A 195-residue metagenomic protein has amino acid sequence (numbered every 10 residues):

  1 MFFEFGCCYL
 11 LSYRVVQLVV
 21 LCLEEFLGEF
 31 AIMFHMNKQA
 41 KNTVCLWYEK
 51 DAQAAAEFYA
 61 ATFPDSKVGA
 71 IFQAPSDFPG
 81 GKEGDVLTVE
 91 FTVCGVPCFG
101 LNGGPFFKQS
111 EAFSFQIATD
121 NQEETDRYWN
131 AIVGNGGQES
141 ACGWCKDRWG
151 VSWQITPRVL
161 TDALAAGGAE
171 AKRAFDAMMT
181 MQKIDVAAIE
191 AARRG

Functional and structural regions predicted by a protein language model:
C7-C8, C22: Cysteine-centered motifs
L21-H35: Short, Lys/Arg-enriched N-terminal segments with co-localized hydrophobic residues within the first ~10-30 amino acids
F34-A40, F107-Q109: Short, flexible turn/loop "capping" segments at secondary-structure junctions
C45-G95: Core segments of cupin and vicinal oxygen chelate
Y48, A52, A61-T62, V93-P97 (+5 more regions): Vicinal oxygen chelate
A169-G195: C-terminal cap/linker of serine protease catalytic domains
